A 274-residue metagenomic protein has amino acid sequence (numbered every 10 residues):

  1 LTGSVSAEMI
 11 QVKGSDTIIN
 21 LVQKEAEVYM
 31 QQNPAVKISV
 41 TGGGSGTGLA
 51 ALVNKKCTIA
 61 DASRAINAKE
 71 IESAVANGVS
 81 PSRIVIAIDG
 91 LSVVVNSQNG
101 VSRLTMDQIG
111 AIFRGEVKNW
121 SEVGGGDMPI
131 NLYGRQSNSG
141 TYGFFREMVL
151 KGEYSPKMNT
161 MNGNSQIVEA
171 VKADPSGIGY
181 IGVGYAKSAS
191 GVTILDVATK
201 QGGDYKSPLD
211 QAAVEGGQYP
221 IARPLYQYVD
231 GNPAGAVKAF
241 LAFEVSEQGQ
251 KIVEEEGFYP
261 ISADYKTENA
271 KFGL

Functional and structural regions predicted by a protein language model:
S6-L274: Exported/periplasmic ABC-transporter solute-binding proteins
